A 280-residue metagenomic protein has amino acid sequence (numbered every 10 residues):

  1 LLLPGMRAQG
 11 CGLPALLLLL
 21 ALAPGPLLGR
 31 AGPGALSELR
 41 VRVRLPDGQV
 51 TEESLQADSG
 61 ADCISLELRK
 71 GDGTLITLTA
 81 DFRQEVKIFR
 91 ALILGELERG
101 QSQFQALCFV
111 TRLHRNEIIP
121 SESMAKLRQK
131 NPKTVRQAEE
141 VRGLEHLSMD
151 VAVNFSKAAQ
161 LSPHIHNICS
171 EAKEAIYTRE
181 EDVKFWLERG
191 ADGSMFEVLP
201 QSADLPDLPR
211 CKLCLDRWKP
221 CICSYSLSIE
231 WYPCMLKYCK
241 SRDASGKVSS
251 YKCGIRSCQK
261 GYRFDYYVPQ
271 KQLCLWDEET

Functional and structural regions predicted by a protein language model:
L1-L2, R7-A8: Context-dependent free N-terminus signature
A8-G12, R42-V43, D47-V50: N-terminal pre-first-transmembrane soluble regions of secretory-pathway and organelle membrane proteins
C11-G29: Cleavable N-terminal signal peptides of Sec/SRP-targeted secreted and luminal proteins
P33-V41, G60-E67: Short, hydrophobic/aromatic-rich segments at coil-to-beta transitions
G48-S59, L78-A80: Short, exposed beta-strand/loop patches in secreted or surface proteins that constitute
L66-K126: An acidic-aromatic
Q103-F155: A eukaryotic "domain-to-IDR transition" signal
S148-T280: A eukaryote-biased signal for long
